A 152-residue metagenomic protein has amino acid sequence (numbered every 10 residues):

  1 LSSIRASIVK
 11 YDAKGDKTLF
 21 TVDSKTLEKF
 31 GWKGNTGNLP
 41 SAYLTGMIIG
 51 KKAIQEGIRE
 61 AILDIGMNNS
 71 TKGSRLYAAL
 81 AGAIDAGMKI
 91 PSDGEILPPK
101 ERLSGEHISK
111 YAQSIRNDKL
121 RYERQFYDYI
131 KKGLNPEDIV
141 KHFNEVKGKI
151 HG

Functional and structural regions predicted by a protein language model:
L1-G152: Ribosome-associated RNA-binding proteins
